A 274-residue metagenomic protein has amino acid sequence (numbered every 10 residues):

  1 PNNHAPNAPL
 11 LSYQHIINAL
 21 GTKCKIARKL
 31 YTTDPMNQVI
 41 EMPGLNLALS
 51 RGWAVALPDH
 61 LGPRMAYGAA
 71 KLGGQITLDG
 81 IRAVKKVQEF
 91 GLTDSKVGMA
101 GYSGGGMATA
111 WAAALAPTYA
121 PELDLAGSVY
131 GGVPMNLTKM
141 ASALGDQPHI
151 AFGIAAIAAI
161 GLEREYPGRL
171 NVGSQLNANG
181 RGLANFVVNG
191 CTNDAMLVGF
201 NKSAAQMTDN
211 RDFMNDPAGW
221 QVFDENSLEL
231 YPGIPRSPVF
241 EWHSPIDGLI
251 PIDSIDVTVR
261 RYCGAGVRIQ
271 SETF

Functional and structural regions predicted by a protein language model:
N2-L10, T93-D94, G233-R236: Proline/glycine-enriched tight loop/beta-turn segments at coil->beta junctions that connect or precede beta-strands
P6-A19, K23-K29, S128: Short beta-strand element of the alpha/beta-hydrolase
I40, Y67-G91: Alpha/beta-hydrolase active-site loop
R82-I154: Primarily recognizes the serine-hydrolase "nucleophile elbow" in alpha/beta-hydrolase and SGNH/GDSL folds
P134-P232: Accessory cap/linker subdomain of secreted extracellular hydrolases
I234, G248-D256: Conserved alpha/beta-hydrolase "acid-adjacent" motif
P235, F240-D247: Short beta-strand/loop motif that positions the catalytic acidic residue of the alpha/beta-hydrolase fold
R260-F274: Catalytic histidine neighborhood in serine/cysteine hydrolases with alpha/beta-hydrolase-type architecture
